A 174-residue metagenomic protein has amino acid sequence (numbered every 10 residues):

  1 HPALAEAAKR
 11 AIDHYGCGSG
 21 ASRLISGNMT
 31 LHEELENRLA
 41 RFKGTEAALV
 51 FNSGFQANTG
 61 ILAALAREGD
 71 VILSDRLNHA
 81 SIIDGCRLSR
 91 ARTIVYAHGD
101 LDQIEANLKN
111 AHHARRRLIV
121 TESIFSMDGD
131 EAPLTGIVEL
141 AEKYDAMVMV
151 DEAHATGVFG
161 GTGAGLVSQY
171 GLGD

Functional and structural regions predicted by a protein language model:
A5-G54: Conserved N-terminal alpha-helix of the aminotransferase class I/II PLP-enzyme fold
S19, I72, T93, V148-M149: Hydrophobic beta-strand scaffold residues
I61-A80: Conserved PLP-anchoring active-site segment centered on the Schiff-base-forming lysine
E68, S89-R90, Y144: Short, structured coil segments at secondary-structure junctions
L77, I124, A153-H154: Conserved Walker B
I94, H98-V150: Active-site phosphate-binding strand-loop segment of PLP-dependent enzymes
D145, A164-D174: Conserved active-site segment immediately N-terminal to the catalytic lysine that forms the internal aldimine
